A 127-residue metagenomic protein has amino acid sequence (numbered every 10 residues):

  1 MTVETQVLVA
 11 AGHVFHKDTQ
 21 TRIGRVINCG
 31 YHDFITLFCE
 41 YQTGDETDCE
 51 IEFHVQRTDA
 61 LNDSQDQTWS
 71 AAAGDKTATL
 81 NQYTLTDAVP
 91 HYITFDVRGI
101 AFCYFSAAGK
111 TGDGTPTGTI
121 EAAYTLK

Functional and structural regions predicted by a protein language model:
M1, L126-K127: Short, solvent-exposed mixed-charge patches
M1-D33: Solvent-exposed, flexible loop/coil segments flanking beta-strands in beta-rich domains
I23-I27, P90-D96: Exposed aromatic-hydrophobic patches
V26-E40, D45-E46: Aromatic, loop-rich ligand-recognition surfaces of beta-strand-rich domains
H32-C39, D96-T117: Noncatalytic modules at the cell exterior or secretory-pathway interfaces, chiefly beta-strand-rich lectin/adhesion
Y41-T43, G109, L126: Short beta-strand segments enriched in hydrophobic/aromatic residues within well-folded beta-rich domains
T43-V89: Non-cytosolic beta-sandwich-type ligand-binding/adhesion modules
D48-I51, G112-L126: Edge beta-strands of jelly-roll/beta-sandwich modules across compartments, strongly enriched in secreted/luminal
